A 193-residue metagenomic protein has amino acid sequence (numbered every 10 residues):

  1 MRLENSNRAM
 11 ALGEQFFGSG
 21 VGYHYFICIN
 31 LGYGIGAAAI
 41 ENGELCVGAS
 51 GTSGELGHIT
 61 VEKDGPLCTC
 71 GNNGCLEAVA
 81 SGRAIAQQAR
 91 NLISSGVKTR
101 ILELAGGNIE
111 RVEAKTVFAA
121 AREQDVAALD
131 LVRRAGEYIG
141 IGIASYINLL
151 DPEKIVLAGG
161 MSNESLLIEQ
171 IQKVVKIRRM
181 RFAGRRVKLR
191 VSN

Functional and structural regions predicted by a protein language model:
M1-Q87: Phosphate-binding/catalytic loop of phosphoryl-transfer enzymes
F16-F17, G22, K63-L67, N72-N193: ATP-binding/phosphotransfer module of carbohydrate and carboxylate kinases, centering on a glycine-rich
